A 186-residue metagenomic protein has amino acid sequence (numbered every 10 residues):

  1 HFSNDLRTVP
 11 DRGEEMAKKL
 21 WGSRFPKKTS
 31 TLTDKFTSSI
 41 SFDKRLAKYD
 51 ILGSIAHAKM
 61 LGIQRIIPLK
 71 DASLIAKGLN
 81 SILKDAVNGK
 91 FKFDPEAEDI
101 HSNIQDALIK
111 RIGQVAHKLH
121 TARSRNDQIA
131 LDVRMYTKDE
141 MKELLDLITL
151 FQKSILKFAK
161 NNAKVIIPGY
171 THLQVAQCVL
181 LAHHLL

Functional and structural regions predicted by a protein language model:
A17-L186: A helix-coil-helix interface module used to build multimeric assemblies and to scaffold catalytic/cofactor sites
